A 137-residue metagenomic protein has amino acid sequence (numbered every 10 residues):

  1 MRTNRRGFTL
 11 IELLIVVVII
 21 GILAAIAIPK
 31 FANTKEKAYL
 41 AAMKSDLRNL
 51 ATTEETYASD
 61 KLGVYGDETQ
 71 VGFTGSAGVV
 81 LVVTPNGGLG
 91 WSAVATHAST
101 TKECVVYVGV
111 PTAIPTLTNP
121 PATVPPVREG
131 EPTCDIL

Functional and structural regions predicted by a protein language model:
M1-R2, T56: Short, contiguous, well-ordered secondary-structure segments
R2-F31: N-terminal single-pass transmembrane signal-anchor helix
T9, M43, A51-T52: Hydrophobic transmembrane-helix microenvironments that flank and shape a buried ionizable site
G21, K35, G90-S92: Short, intrinsically disordered, low-complexity terminal segments
K30-L47: Aliphatic-rich helix starts adjacent to a transmembrane/signal segment
R48, T52-L137: Periplasmic/extracellular, small/polar-rich flexible segments of pilin-like filament-forming proteins
